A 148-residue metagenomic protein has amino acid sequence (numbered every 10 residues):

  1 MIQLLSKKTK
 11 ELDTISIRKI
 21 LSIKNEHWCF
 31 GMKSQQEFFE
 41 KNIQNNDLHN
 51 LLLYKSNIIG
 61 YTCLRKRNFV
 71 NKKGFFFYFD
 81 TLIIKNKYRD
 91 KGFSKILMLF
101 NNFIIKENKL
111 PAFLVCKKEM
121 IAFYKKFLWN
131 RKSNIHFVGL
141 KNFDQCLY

Functional and structural regions predicted by a protein language model:
M1-Q3: Extreme N-terminal starter segment of soluble prokaryotic enzymes
T9-L12, I17-I83: A conserved beta-strand-loop-helix scaffold within acyl/acetyltransferase catalytic domains
L53-N57, Y88, F103-N108: Secondary-structure boundary elements
L64-R65, L97-N101, S133-I135: Short acidic (Asp/Glu) patches
I84, D90-F103: Conserved acetyl-CoA-binding loop-helix of GNAT-fold acetyltransferases
M98, F103-K117: Conserved GNAT acetyl-CoA-binding A-motif
V115, K125-Y148: Conserved catalytic-core motifs of GNAT/GCN5-like acyltransferases
M120-I121: Alpha-helix capping/helix-boundary segments
